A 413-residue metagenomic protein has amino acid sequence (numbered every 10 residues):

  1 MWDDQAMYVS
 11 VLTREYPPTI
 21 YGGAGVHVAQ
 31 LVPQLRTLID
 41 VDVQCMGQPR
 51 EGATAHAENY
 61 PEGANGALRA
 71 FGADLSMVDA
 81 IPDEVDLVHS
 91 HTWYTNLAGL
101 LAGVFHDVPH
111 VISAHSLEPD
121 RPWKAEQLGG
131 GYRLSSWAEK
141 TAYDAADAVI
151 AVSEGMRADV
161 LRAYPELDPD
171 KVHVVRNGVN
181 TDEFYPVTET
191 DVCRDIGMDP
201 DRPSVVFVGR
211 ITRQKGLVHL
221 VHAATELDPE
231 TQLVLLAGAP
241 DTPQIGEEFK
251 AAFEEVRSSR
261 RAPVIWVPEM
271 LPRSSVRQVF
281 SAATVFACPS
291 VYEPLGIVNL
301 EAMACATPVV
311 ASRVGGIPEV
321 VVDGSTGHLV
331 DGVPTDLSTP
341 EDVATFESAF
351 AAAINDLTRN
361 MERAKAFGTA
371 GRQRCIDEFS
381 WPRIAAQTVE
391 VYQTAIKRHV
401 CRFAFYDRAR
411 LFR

Functional and structural regions predicted by a protein language model:
M1-R50, V400, A409-R413: N-terminal subdomain of nucleotide-sugar transferases
Q48-P49, V179, Q232-K250, I265-W266: Glycosyltransferase donor-sugar binding loop
S90-T95, A114: Short His-centered aromatic/hydrophobic patch
G155, G178: Carbohydrate-associated surface elements
G246-M270, S274: Nucleotide-activated donor-binding/catalytic signature segment of Leloir-type glycosyltransferases, i.e., the conserved
Q278-A283: Short alpha-helical donor nucleotide-sugar binding micro-motif in glycosyltransferases
V291: Aromatic "clamp/platform" in nucleotide-sugar-dependent glycosyltransferases that forms part of the donor/acceptor
P308-A311, V321, H328: Short hydrophobic beta-strand element within catalytic cores of glycosyltransferases and related nucleotide-activated
